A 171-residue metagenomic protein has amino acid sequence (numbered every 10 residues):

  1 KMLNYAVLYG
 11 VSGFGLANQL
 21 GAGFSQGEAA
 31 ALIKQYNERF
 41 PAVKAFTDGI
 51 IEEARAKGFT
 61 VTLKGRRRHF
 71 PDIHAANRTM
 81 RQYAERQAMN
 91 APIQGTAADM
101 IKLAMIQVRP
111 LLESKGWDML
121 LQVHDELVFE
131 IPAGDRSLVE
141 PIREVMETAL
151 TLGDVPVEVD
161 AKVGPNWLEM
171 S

Functional and structural regions predicted by a protein language model:
K1-S171: Conserved catalytic core of nucleotide polymerization and phosphodiester-bond processing enzymes
